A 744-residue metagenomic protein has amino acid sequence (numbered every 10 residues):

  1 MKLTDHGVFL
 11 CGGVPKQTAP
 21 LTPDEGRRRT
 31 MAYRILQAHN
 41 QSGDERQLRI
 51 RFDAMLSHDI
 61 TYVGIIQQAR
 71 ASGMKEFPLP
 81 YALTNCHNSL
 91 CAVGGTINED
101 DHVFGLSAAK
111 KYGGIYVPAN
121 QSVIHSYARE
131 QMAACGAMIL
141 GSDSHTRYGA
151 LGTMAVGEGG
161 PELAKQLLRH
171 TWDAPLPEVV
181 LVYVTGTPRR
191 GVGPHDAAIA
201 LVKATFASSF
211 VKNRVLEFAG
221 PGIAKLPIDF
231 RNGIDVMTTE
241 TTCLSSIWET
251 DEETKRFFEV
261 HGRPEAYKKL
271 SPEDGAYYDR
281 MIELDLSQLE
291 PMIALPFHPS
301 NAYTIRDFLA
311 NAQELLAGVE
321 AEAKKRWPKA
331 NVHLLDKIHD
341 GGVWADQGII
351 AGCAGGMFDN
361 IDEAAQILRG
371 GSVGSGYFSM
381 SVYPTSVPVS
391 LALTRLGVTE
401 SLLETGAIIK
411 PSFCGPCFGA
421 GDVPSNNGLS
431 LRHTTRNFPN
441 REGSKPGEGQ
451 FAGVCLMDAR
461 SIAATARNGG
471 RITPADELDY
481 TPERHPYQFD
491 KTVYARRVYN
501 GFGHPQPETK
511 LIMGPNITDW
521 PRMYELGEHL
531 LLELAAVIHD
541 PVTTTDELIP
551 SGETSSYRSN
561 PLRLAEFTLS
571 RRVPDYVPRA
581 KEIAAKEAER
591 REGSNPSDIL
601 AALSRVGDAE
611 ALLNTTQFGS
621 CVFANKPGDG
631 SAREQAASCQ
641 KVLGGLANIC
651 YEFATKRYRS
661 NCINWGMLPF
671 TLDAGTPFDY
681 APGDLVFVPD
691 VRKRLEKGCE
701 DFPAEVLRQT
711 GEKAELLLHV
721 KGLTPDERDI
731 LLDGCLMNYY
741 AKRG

Functional and structural regions predicted by a protein language model:
M1-G744: Fe-S-dependent hydro-lyases/dehydratases of central metabolism
